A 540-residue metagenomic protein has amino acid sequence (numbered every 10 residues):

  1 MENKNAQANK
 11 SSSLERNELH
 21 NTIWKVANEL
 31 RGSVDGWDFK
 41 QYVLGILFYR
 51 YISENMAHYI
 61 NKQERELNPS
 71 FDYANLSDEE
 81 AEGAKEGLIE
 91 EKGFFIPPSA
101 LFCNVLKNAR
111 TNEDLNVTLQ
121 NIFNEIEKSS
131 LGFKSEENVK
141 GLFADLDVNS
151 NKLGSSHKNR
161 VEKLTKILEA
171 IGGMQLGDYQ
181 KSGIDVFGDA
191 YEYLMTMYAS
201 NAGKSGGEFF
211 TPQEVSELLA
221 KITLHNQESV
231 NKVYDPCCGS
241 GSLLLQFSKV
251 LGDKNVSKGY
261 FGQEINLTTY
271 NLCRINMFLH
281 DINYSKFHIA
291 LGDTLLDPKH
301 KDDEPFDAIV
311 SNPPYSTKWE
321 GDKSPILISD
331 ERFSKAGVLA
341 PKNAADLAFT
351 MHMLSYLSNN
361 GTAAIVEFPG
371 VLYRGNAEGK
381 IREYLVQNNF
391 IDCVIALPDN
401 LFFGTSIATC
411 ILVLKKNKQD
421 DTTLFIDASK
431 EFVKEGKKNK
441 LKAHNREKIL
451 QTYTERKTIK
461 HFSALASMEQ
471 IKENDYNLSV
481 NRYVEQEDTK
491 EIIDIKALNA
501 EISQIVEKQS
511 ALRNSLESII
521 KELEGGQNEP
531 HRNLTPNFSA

Functional and structural regions predicted by a protein language model:
M1-L218, I222-T223, S285-T294, A396-N400 (+2 more regions): Non-catalytic, mostly N-terminal accessory regions of nucleic-acid modification and defense proteins
E2-K10, L14, D297, K301-A540: A conserved structural/catalytic subdomain of Rossmann-like adenosyl-cofactor enzymes
W24, W37, Y270, W319-E320 (+1 more regions): Tryptophan-centered motif/residue detector
E29, A170, M174, Y193 (+11 more regions): Conserved, well-folded catalytic cores of nucleic-acid-processing and energy-transducing macromolecular machines
A199-A202, V256-S257, V433-K434: Short small-residue beta-strand/loop micro-motif enriched in glycine and branched aliphatics
S205-S311, S316-K318, D322-L327, R332-G337 (+3 more regions): Conserved S-adenosyl-L-methionine
